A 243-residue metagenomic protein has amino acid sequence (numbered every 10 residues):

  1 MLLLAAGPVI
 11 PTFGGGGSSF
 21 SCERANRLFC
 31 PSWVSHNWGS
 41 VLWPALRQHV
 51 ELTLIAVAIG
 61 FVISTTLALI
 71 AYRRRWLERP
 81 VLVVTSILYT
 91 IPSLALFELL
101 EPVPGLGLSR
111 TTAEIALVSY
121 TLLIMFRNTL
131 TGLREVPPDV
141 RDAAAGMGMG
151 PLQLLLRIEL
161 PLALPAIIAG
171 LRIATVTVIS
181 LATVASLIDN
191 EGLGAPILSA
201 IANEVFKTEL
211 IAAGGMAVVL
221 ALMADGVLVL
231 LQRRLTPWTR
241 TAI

Functional and structural regions predicted by a protein language model:
G7-V57: Periplasmic/extracellular loop-to-transmembrane helix junction in inner-membrane transport proteins
V41-L52, L99-F126, E209, A213-G214: Loop-to-helix entry region at the N-terminal start of transmembrane alpha-helices in multi-pass membrane transporters
L54, P151-V184, A212: Transmembrane alpha-helices
V62-L67, T112-R141, L164, L171-I179 (+2 more regions): Membrane-embedded alpha-helices of multi-pass transport/permease systems
L67-L100, L117, R127-T131: Cytoplasmic-entry segments and transmembrane alpha-helices of multi-pass inner-membrane transporters
L133-D139, A143-A163, E191, N203: Short helix-to-coil transition segments within interhelical loops that connect adjacent transmembrane helices
L193-Q232: Hydrophobic alpha-helical transmembrane segments of polytopic membrane proteins
Q232-I243: Short cytosolic juxtamembrane segments of multi-pass membrane proteins
